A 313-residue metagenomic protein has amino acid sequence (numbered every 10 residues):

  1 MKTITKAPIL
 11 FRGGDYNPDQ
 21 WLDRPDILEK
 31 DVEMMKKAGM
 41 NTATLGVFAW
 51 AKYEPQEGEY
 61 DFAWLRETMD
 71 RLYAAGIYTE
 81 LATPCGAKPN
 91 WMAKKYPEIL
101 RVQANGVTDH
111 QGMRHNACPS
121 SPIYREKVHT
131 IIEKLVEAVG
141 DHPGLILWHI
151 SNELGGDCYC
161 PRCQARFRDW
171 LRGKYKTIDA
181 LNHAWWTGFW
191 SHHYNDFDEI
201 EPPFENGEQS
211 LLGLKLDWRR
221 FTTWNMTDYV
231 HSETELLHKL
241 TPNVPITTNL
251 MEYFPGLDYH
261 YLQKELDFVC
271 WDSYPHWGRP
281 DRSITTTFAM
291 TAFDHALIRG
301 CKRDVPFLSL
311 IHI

Functional and structural regions predicted by a protein language model:
M1-T42, P55: N-terminal carbohydrate-binding accessory modules
T3-I4, V32-K37, M69-A74, V139-G140 (+2 more regions): Acidic (Asp/Glu)-rich catalytic clusters
P8-R12, G39-N41, Y73-T79, D141-I146 (+3 more regions): Short, well-ordered coil/turn segments that N-cap beta-strands
N17-P18, G46-A49, A82-W91, I146-G155 (+1 more regions): Short, solvent-exposed turn/loop segments enriched in Gly/Ser/Thr/Pro and often Arg
D23-I27, A63, E126-T130: Glycine-rich anion/phosphate-binding loops
E29-K36, T44-V107, E233-L240: Aromatic-lined substrate-binding rim segments of carbohydrate-active enzymes
D109-A292, L297: Polysaccharide-binding and catalytic clefts of secreted carbohydrate-active enzymes
I311-I313: Conserved small/polar residues in nucleotide/adenosyl-binding loops
